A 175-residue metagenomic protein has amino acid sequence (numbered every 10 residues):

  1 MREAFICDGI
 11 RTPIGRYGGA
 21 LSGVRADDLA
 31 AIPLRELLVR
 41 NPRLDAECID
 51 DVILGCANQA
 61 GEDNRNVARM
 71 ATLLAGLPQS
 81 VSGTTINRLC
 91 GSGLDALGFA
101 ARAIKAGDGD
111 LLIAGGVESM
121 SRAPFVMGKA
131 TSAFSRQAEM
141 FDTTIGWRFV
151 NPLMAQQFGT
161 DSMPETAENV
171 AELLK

Functional and structural regions predicted by a protein language model:
M1-A4, R16-A46, G61-R65, T72-K175: Acyl-thioester C-C bond-transforming condensing/cleaving domain
I10-I14: Short polar catalytic/cofactor-binding loops
C48-G55: Short glycine-rich phosphate-binding loop at a beta-alpha junction
